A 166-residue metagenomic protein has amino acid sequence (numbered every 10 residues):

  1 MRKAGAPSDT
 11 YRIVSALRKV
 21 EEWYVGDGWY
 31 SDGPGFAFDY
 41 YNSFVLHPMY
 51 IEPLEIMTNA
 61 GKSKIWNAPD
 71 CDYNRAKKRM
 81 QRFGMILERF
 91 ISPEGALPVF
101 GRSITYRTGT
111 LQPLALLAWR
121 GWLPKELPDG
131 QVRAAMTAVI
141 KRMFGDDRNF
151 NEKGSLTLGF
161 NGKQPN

Functional and structural regions predicted by a protein language model:
M1-P7, L46-N67, T110-E126: Well-ordered alpha-helical scaffold segments within catalytic/enzyme domains
R2-M57: Loop-centered beta-sheet repeat module
A6, D39, P69-Y73, F100 (+3 more regions): Hydrophobic alpha-helical scaffolding
Y11-D32, R75-A96, Q131-K153: Long, well-ordered core segments of solenoidal/helical folds
L17, N59-K77: Active-site neighborhood of glycoside hydrolase catalytic domains
Y30-V45, E94-L111, F160-N166: Solvent-exposed loop and edge beta-strand segments that line ligand/cofactor-binding and catalytic clefts
P34, F44, L54, T58 (+4 more regions): General "foldedness" signal
L116-N166: C-terminal hydrophobic structural anchor segments that stabilize assembly/packing rather than catalytic chemistry
